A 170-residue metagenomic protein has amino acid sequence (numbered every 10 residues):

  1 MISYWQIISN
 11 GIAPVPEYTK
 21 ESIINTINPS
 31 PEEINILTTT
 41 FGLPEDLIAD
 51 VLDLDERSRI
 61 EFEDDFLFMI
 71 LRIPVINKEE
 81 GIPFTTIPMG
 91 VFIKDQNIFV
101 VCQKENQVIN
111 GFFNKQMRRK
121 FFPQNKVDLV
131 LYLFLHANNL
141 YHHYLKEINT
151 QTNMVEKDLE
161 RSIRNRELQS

Functional and structural regions predicted by a protein language model:
M1-I93, N97-V108: Membrane-cytosol interface segments
R72-I76, I82-S170: Extended amphipathic alpha-helical scaffolding segments in membrane-proximal extra-membrane regions of membrane
